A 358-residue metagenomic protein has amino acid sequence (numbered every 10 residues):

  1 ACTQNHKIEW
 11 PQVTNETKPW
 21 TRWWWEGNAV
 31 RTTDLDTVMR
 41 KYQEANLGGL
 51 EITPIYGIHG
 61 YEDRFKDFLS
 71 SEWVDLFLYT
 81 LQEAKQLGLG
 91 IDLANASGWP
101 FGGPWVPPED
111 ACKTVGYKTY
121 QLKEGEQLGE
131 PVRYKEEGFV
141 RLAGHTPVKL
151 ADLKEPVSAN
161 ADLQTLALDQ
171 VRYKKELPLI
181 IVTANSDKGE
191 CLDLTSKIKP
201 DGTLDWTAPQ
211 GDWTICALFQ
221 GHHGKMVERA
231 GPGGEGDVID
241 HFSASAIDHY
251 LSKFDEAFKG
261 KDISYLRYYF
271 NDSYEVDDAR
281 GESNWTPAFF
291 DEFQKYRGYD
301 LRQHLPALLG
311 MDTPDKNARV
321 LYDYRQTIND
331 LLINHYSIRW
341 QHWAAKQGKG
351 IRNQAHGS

Functional and structural regions predicted by a protein language model:
N5-P11, K18, V30, D34-D36 (+3 more regions): Mature extracytoplasmic enzyme cores
E26, T53, D272: Conserved residues at the C-terminal ends of beta-strands
E26-G27, F68-L69, I328-D330: A generic structural signal for short
I52-T53, Q354: The conserved SAM/SAH-binding core of class I Rossmann-like methyltransferase domains, concentrating on the hydrophobic
T53-K66: Glycine-rich, proline-tolerant flexible connector loops at the mouths of alpha/beta enzymes
L89-G102, R267-S273, Y324, I328-S358: Aromatic-lined carbohydrate-recognition surfaces of secreted/lumenal glycan-active proteins
